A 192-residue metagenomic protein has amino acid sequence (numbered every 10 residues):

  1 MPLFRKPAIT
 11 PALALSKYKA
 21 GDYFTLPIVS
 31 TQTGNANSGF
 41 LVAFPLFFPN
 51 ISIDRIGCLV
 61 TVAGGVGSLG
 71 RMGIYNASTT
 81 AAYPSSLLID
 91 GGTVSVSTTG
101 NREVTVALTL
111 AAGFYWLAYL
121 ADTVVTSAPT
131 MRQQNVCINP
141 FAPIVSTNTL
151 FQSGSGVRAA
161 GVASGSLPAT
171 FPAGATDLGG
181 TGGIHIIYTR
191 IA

Functional and structural regions predicted by a protein language model:
M1-L15, R190-A192: Short, intrinsically disordered N-terminal pre-domain segments
P7, A63-G67, T176-G179: A short beta-turn/strand-edge loop motif at beta-sheet boundaries
D22, V42-F47, D90: Short amphipathic
P27-G39, T93-T98, L178: Extracellular beta-rich ligand/substrate-recognition surface
A36-G39, F47-R55: Extended extracellular/luminal ectodomain segments enriched in beta-structured repeat modules
I51-V62, L117: A short beta-strand element within beta-rich, extracytoplasmic domains of secreted/secretory-pathway proteins
G67-T147: Aromatic- and Gly/Pro-enriched, solvent-exposed loop/edge beta-strand patches characteristic of beta-rich domains
A121-A192: Short, surface-exposed beta-strand/loop patches at domain edges that form aromatic-rich interfacial subsites
